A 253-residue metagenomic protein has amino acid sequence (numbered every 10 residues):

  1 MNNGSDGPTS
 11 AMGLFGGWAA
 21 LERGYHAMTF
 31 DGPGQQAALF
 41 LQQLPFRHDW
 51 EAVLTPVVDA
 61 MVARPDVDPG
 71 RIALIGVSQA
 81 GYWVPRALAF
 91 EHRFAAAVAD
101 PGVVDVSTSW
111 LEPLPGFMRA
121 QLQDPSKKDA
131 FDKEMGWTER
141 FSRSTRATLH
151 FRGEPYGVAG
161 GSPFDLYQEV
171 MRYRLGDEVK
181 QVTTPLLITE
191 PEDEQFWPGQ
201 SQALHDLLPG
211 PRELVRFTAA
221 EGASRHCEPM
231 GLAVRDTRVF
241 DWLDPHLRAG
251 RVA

Functional and structural regions predicted by a protein language model:
S5-W18, Q200: The serine-hydrolase catalytic nucleophile loop
A20-A37: Conserved alpha/beta-hydrolase
L44-G70, R86: Alpha/beta-hydrolase active-site loop
A89-Y167, E190: Hydrolase active-site cap/lid region
V182-T183, I188-E190: Short beta-strand/loop motif that positions the catalytic acidic residue of the alpha/beta-hydrolase fold
E194-Q200: Conserved alpha/beta-hydrolase "acid-adjacent" motif
H205-S224: Catalytic histidine neighborhood in serine/cysteine hydrolases with alpha/beta-hydrolase-type architecture
T218-A220, R225-A253: Catalytic active-site module of serine/aspartate enzymes centered on a nucleophile-bearing elbow/loop
